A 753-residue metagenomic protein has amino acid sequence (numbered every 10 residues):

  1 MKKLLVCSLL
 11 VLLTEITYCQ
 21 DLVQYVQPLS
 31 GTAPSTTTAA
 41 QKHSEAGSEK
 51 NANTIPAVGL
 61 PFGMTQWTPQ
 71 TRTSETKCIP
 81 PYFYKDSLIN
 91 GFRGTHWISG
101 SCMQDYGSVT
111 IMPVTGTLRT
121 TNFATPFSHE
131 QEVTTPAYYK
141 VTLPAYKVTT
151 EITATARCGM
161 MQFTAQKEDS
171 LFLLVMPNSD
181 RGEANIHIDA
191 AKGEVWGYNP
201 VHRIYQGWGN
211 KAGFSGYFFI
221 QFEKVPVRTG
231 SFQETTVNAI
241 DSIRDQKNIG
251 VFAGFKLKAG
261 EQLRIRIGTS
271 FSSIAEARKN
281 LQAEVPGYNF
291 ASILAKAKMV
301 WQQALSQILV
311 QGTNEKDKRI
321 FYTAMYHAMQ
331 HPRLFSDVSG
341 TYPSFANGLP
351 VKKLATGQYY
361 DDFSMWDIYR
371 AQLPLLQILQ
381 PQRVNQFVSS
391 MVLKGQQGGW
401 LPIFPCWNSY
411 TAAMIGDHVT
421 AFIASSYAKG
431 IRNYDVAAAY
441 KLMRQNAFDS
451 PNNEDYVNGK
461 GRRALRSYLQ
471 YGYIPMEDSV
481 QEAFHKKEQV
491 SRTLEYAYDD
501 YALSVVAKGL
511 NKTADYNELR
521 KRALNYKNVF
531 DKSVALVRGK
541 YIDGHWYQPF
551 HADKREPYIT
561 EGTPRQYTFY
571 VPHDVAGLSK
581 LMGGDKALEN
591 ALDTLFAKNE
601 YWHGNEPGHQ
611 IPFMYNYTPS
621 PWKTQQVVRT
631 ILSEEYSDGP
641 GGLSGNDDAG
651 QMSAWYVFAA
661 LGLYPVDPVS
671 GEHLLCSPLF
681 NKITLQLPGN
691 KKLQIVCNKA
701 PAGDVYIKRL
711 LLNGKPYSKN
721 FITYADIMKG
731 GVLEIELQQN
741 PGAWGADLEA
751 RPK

Functional and structural regions predicted by a protein language model:
M1-Q20: Bacterial Sec-dependent N-terminal signal peptides
Q20-A421, Y427-L494, A507-N528, V534 (+7 more regions): Accessory carbohydrate-recognition regions in carbohydrate-active enzymes
D499: ATP-dependent phospho-/nucleotidyl transfer catalytic cores
